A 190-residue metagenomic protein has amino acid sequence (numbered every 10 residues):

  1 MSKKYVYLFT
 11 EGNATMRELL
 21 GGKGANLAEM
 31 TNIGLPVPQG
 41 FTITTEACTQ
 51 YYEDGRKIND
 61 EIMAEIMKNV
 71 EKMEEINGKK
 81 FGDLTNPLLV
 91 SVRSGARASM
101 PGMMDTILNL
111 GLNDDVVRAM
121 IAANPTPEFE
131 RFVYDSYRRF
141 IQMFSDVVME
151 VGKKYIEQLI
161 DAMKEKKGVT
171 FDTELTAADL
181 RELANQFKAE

Functional and structural regions predicted by a protein language model:
M1-E190: Nucleotide/phosphate-binding sheet-loop regions of phosphoryl- and nucleotidyl-transfer enzymes
